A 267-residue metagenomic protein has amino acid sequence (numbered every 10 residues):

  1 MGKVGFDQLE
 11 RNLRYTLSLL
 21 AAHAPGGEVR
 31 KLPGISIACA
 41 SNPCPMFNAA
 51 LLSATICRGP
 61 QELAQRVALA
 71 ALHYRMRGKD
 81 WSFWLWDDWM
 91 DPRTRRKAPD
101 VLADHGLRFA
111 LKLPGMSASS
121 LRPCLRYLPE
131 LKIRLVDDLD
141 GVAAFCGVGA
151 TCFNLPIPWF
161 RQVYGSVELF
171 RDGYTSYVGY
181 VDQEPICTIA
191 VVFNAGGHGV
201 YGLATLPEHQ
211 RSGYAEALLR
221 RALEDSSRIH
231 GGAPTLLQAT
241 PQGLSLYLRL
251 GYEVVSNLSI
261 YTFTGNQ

Functional and structural regions predicted by a protein language model:
M1-R75, P158-W159, L169: N-terminal charged segments
G2-Q8, Q61-E62, K132-F145: A short beta-loop-alpha structural element at the N-terminal edge of CoA-dependent acyl/N-acetyltransferase catalytic
V29-L32, R93, K97-R108, Y164 (+1 more regions): Conserved beta-hairpin
P43-N48, A110, F193-Y201, Q210: A conserved beta-turn-beta hairpin within the catalytic core of GNAT-like acetyltransferases that forms part
L63-A71, G202-P207, R211-S226, A239 (+1 more regions): Conserved acetyl-CoA-binding loop-helix of GNAT-fold acetyltransferases
L63-D140, L237, L258-F263: Acyl-donor-binding surface of acyltransferase catalytic domains
L102, Y247, Y252: Conserved active-site tyrosine of GNAT-family acetyltransferases
I157-P207: A conserved beta-strand-loop-helix scaffold within acyl/acetyltransferase catalytic domains
